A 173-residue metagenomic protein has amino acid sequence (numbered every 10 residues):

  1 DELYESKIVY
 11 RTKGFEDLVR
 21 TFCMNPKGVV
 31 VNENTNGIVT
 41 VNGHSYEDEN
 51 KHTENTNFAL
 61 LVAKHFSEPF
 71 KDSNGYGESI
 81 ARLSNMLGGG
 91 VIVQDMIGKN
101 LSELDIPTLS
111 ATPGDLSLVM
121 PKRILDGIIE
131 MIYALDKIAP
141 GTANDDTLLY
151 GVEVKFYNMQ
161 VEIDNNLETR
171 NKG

Functional and structural regions predicted by a protein language model:
D1-G173: Residues forming the flavin
